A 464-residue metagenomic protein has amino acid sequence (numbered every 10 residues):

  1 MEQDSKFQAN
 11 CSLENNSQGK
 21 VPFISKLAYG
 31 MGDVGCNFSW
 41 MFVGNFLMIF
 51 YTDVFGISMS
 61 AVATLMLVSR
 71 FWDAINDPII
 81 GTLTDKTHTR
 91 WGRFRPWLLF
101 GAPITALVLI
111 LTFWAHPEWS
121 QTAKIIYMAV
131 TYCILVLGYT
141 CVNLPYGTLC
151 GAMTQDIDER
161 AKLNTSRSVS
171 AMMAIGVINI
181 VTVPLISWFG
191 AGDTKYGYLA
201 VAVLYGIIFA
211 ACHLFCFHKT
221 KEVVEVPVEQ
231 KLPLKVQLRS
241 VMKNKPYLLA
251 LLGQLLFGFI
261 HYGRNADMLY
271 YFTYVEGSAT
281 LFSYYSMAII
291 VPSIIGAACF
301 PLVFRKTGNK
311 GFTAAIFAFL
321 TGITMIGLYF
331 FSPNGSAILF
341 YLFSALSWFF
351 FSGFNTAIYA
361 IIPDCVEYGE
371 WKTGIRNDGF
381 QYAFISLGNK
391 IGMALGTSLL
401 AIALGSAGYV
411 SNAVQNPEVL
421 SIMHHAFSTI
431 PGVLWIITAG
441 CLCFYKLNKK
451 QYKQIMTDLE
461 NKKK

Functional and structural regions predicted by a protein language model:
E2-K464: Membrane-embedded alpha-helical bundles of multi-pass transporters/translocases, especially carrier/permease families
